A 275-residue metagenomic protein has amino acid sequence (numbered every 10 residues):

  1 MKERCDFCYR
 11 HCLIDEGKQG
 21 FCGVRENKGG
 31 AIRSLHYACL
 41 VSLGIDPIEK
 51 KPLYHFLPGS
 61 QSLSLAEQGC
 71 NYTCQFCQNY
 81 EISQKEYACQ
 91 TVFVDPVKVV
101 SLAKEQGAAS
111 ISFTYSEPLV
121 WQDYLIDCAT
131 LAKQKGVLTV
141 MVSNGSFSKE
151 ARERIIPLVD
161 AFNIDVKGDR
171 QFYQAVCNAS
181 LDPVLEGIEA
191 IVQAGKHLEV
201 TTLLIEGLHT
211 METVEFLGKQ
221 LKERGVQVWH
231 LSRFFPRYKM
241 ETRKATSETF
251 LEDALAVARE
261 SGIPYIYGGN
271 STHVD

Functional and structural regions predicted by a protein language model:
M1-E67, N79-Q84, V274: N-terminal [4Fe-4S]-dependent radical SAM core
M1-G17, L204-D275: Auxiliary Fe-S-binding modules of radical SAM enzymes
F21, F172, Y265: Conserved beta-strand positions that form and line the central face of beta-propeller blades
P58, V92, C177-S180, S247: Short, conserved glycine- and acidic-residue-centered signature motifs in active-site or ligand-binding loops
G69-Y72: Active-site beta-to-alpha loop of glycosyltransferases that engages the nucleotide-sugar donor
C74-Q78: The canonical Cys-X-X-Cys-His
I82-V92, Q134: A short alpha->loop->secondary-structure connector
P96-R243: Conserved AdoMet/S-adenosylmethionine-binding subsite of the radical SAM
